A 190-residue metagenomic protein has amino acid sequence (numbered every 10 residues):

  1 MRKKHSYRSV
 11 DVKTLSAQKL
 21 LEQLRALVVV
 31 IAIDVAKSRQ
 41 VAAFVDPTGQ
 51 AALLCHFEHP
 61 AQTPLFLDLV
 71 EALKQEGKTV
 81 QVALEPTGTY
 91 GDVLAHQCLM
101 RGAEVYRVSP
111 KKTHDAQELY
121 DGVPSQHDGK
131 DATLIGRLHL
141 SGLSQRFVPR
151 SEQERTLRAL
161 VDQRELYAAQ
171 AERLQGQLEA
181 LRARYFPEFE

Functional and structural regions predicted by a protein language model:
M1-Q23: Charged, flexible boundary elements
R2, H96-M100, Y106-E190: Long, charge-rich intrinsically disordered scaffolds of nucleic-acid metabolism proteins
K19-D46, I135, Y167: Gly/Thr-rich phosphate-binding beta-strand-loop-beta motif of the actin/hexokinase/Hsp70
K37, G49, G88, K112: Short, glycine/acidic-enriched loop or turn micro-motifs at the edges of active sites
V41, Y90-A95: Short, well-ordered alpha-helical microsegments
V45-Q81: Nucleic-acid-processing active sites and adjacent nucleic-acid-binding tracks, predominantly divalent metal-dependent
T63-F66, G91, A132-T133: A general structural signal for well-ordered alpha-helical segments in protein cores
K78-Y90: Short glycine-rich phosphate-binding loop at a beta-alpha junction
